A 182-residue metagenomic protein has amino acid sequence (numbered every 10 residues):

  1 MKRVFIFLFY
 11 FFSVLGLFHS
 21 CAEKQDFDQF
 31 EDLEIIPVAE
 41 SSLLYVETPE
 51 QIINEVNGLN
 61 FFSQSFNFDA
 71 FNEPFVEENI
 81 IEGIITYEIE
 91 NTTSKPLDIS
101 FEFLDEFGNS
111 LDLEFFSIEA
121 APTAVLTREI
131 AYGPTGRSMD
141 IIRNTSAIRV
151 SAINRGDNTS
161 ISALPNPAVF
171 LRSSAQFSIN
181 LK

Functional and structural regions predicted by a protein language model:
K2-I6, L15, C21-K182: Extracellular/secretory-pathway and virion-surface proteins
